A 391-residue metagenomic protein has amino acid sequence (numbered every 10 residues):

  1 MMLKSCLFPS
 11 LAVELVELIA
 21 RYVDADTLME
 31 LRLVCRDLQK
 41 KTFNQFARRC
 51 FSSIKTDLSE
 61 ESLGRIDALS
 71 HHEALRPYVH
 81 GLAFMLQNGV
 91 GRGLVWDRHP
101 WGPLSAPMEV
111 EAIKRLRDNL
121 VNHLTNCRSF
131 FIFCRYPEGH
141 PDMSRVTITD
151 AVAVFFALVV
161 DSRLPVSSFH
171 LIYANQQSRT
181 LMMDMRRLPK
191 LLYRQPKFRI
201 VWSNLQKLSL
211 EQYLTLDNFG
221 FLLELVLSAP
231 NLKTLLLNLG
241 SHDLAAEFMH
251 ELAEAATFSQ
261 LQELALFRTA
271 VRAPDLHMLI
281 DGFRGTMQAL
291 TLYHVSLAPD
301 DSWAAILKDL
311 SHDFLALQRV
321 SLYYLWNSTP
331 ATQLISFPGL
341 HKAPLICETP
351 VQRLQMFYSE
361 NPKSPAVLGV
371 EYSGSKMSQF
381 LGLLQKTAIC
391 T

Functional and structural regions predicted by a protein language model:
K4, D57-A68, G89-R117, Y136-V154 (+7 more regions): Leucine-rich repeat
S5-W96, A106, H170, R187 (+1 more regions): Hydrophobic regular-secondary-structure patch
R21, L33, K40, F84 (+5 more regions): Ordered, helix-dominated protein-protein interaction surfaces in large eukaryotic regulatory proteins
L38, T42, S70, L116-L124 (+5 more regions): Hydrophobic, Leu/Ile/Phe/Ala-enriched alpha-helical segments that form helix-helix packing faces
N44-C50, A74-G81, N122-S129, V160-S168 (+5 more regions): Leucine-rich repeat
A83-V90, L124, F131-Y136: Generic hydrophobic/packing signal
S373-T391: Long C-terminal extensions of eukaryotic subunits of large macromolecular complexes
